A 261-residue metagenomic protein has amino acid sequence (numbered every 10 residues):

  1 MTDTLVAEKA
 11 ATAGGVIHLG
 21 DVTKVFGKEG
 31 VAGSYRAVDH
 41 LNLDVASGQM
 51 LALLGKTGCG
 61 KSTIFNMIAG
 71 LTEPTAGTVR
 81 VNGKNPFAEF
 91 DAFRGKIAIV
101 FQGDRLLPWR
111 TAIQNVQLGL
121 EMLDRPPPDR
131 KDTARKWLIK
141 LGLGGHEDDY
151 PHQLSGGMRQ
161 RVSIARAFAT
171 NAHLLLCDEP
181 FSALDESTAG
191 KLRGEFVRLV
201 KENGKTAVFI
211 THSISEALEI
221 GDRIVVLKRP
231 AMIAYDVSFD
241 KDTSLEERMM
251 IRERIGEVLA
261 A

Functional and structural regions predicted by a protein language model:
L54-K56: The feature captures the beta-strand-to-loop junction immediately N-terminal to the Walker
A69: Helix-to-loop junction immediately C-terminal to a conserved catalytic motif
N85-F101, M122, P127-K131, R248: ABC ATPase NBD coupling module
Q117, E121, P128-H146, R198: Conserved ABC ATPase "signature" region
Y150-L154, M158: Conserved ABC ATPase signature
I164: Hydrophobic anchor residue at the start of the ABC signature
A169-H173: A short, proline-enriched helix->beta-strand linker immediately N-terminal to the Walker B motif in ABC-type P-loop
L175-D178: Catalytic Walker B motif of ABC-type/P-loop ATPase nucleotide-binding domains
